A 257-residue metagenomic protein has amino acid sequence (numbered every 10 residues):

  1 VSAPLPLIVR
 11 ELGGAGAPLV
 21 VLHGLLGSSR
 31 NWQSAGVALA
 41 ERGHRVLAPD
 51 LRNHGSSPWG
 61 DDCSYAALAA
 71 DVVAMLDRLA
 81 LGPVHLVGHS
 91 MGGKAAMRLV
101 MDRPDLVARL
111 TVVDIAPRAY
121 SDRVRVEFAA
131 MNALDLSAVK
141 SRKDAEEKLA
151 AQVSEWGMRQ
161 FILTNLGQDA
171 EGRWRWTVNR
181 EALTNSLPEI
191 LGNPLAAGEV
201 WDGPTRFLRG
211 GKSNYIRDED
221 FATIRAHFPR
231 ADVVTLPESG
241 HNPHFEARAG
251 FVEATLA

Functional and structural regions predicted by a protein language model:
V1-V20, E41-H44, L81-P83, E171 (+3 more regions): Alpha/beta-hydrolase fold catalytic core
I8-P58, R206: Conserved HGGG/HGGXW glycine-rich cap/lid loop of the alpha/beta-hydrolase fold
A67-V84: Conserved acidic catalytic loop of the alpha/beta-hydrolase fold
G88-G92, A96: Gly/Ala-rich beta-loop-alpha elbow adjacent to hydrolase catalytic centers
M97-D102, L106-S141: Flexible "cap/lid" loop of the alpha/beta hydrolase fold
D122, S137-G192: Conserved alpha/beta-hydrolase catalytic His-Asp/Glu region
A170-H227, D232-T235: Conserved serine/cysteine hydrolase catalytic core
L236-V252: Catalytic histidine-centered segment of alpha/beta-hydrolase-like enzymes
